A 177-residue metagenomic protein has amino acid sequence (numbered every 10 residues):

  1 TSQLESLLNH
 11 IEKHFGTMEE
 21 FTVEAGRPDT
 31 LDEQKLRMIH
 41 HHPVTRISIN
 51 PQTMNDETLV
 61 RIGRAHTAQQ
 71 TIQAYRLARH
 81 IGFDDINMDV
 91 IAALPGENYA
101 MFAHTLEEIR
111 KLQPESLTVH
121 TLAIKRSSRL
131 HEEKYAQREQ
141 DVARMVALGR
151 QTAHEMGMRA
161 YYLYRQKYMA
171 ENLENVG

Functional and structural regions predicted by a protein language model:
T1-L148: Conserved non-cysteine loop/helix-boundary elements of the Radical SAM core domain that shape
R144-G177: C-terminal accessory regions of radical SAM enzymes
